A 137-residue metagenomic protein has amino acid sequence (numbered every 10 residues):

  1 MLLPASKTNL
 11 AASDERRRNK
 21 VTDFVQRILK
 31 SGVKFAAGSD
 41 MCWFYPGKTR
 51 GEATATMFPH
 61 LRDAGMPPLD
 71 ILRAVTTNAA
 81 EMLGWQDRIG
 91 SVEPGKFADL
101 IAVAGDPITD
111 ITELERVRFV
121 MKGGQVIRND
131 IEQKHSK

Functional and structural regions predicted by a protein language model:
M1, P46, E132-Q133: C-terminal cap/linker of serine protease catalytic domains
M1-A11: Metal-coordinating catalytic core of metallo-dependent amide/deamination hydrolases
M1-L2, D40, G123: Generic beta-structure capping elements
A5, Y45-K48, I111-T112: Extracytoplasmic/secreted cell-surface and envelope-processing proteins
N9, N19-A104: His/Asp/Glu-enriched, well-ordered alpha-helical/loop segment that forms or immediately abuts the divalent-metal
D14: Substrate-recognition/specificity elements adjacent to catalytic centers across diverse enzyme folds
E81, P94-S136: C-terminal cap of metal-dependent C-N hydrolases
